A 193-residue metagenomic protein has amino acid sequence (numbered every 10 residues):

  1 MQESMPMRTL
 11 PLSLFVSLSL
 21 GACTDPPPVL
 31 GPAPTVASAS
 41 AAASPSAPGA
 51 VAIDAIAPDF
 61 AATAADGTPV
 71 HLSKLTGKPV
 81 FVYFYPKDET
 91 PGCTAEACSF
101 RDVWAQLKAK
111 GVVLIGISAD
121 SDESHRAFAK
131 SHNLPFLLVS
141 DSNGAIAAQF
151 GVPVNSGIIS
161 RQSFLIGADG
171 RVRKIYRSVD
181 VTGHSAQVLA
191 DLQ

Functional and structural regions predicted by a protein language model:
M1-I56, T63: N-terminal targeting signals for export/organelle localization
G49-A52, F60-V80: A short beta-strand-turn-helix
I56, P79, I158-S160: Short, small/polar residue-rich loop motifs at catalytic or cofactor-binding pockets
H71-A95, F100: Short active-site neighborhood of thiol/selenol oxidoreductases, capturing the structured segment around
E89-H132, S142-A148: Structural microenvironment flanking redox-active thiols in thiol-disulfide oxidoreductases
L134-F136, V154-F164: Structural micro-motif
L137-D141: Short acidic-hydrophobic, aromatic-tinged amphipathic segments that line or gate anion-handling sites
I159-Q193: Thiol-/selenol-based redox modules, centered on thioredoxin-like and closely related oxidoreductase domains
